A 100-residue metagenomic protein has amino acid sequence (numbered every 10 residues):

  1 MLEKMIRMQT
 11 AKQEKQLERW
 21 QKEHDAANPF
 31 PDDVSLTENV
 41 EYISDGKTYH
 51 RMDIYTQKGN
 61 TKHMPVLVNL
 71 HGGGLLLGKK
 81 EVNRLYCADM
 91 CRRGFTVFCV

Functional and structural regions predicted by a protein language model:
M1-K15: N-terminal membrane-anchoring alpha-helices
K12-K62: N-terminal cap/lid segment of alpha/beta-hydrolase-fold proteins
Y49, M64-P65, F95-V97: Structural motif
H63-G73: Short beta-strand element of the alpha/beta-hydrolase
N69-L70, F98-V100: Short beta-strands and strand-loop turn motifs
L76-L77: Short beta->alpha connector loops of Rossmann-like oxidoreductase domains
E81-C99: Short amphipathic alpha-helix adjacent to the substrate-entry channel of hydrolases
